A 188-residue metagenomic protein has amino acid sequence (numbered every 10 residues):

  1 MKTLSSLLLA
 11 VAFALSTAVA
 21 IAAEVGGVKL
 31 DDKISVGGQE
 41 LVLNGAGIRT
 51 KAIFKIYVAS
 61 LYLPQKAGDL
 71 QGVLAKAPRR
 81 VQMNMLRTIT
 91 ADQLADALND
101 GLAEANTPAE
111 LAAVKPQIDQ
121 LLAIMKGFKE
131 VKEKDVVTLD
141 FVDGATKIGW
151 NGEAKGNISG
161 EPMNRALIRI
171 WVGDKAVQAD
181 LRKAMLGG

Functional and structural regions predicted by a protein language model:
M1-L8: Bacterial N-terminal signal peptides that target proteins for export
T17-A18: N-terminal signal peptide c-region/cleavage motif recognized by signal peptidases
I21-G188: Terminal leader/tail segments of proteins
